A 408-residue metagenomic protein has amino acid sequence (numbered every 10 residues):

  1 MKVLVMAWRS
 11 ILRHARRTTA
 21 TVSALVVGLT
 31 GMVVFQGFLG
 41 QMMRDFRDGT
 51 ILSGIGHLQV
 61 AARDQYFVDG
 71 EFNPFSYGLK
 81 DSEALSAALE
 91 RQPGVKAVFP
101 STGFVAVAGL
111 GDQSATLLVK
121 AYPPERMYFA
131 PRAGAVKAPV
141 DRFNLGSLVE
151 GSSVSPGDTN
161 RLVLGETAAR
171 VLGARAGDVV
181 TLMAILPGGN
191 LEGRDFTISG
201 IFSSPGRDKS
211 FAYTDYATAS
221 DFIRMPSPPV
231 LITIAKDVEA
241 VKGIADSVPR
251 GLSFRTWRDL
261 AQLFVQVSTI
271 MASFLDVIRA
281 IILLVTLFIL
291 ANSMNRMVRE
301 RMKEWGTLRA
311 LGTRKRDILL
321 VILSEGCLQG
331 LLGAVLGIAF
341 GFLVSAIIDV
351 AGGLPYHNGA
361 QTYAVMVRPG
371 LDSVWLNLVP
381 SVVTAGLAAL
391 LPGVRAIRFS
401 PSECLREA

Functional and structural regions predicted by a protein language model:
M1-V34, L323, R398, A408: N-terminal Sec/SRP start-transfer signal
A15-M42, T269-E304, C327-L336, V383-L387: Hydrophobic alpha-helical transmembrane segments of multi-pass inner-membrane transport and secretion
T30-V60, Q65: Alpha-helical transmembrane segments
F38, M42, A240-F288, M297-R299 (+3 more regions): Peri-transmembrane interface segments
L58, A168-A169, F202-S203, M225-V248 (+1 more regions): A short beta-strand structural signal in non-transmembrane regions
R63, F67-V68, N73, G78-Y213 (+1 more regions): A structural signal for hydrophobic secondary-structure junctions, strongest on transmembrane helix-loop-helix units
N295, K303-D349, L376, P380: Transmembrane alpha-helical interface segments in multi-pass membrane proteins
L320, V335-V379, L390-R398: Short helix-loop junctions at transmembrane helix boundaries
